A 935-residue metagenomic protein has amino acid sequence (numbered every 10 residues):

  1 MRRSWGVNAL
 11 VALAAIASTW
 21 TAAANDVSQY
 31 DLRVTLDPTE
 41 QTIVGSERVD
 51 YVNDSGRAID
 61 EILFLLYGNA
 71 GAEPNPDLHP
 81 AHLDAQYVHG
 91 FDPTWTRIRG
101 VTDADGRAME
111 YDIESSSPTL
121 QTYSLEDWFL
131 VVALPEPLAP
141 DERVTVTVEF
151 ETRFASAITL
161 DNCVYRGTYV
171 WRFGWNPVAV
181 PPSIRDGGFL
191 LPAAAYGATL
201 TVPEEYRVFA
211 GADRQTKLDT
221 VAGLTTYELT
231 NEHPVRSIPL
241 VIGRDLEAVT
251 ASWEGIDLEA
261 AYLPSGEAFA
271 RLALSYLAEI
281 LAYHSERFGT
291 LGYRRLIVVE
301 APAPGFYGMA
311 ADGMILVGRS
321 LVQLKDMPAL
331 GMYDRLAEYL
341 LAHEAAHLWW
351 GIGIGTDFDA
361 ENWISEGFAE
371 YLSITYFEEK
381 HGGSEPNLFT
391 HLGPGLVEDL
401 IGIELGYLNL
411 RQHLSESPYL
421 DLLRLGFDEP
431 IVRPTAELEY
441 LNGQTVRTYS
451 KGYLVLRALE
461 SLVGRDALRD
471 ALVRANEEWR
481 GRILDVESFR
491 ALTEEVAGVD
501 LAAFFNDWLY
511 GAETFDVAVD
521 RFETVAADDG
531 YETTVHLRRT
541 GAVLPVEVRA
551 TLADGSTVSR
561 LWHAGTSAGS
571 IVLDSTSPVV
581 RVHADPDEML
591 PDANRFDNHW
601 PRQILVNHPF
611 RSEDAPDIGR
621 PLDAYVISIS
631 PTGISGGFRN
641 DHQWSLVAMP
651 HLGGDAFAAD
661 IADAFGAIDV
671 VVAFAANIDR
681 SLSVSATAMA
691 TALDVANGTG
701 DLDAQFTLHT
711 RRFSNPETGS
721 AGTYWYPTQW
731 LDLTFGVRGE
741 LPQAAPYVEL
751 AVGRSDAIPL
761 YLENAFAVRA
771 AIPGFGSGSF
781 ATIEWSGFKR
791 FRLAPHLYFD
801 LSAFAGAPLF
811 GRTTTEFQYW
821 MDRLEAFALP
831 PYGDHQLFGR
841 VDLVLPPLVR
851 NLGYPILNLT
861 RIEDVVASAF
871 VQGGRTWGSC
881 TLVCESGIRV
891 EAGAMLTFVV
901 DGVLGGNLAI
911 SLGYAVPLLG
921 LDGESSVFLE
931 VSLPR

Functional and structural regions predicted by a protein language model:
W20-V44, A502-A503, D507: N-terminal, polar/Ser/Thr-rich
L63-I113, T201, T551-A553: Solvent-exposed beta-hairpin/edge-strand motifs
A85-G100, E114, Y123-S124, W128-P135 (+1 more regions): Extended, low-hydrophobicity, Ser/Thr/Pro/Gly-biased non-transmembrane segments
F209-A210, L501-A502, F515-A518, F522-P586: Beta-strand-rich binding/interaction modules
L229, A260-H536: Hydrophobic alpha-helical and helix-loop surface patches within well-folded domains that function as non-catalytic
V546, S556-H563, I571-P578, D585-R680 (+9 more regions): Outer-membrane beta-barrel initiation region
D617-D623, D641-Q643, A676-S685, N697 (+6 more regions): Short loop/turn motifs that connect adjacent beta-strands in outer-membrane beta-barrel proteins
W730-V737, Q743-G873, W877-C880, C884-E885 (+2 more regions): C-terminal outer-membrane beta-barrel translocator/porin domains of Gram-negative envelope proteins and their
